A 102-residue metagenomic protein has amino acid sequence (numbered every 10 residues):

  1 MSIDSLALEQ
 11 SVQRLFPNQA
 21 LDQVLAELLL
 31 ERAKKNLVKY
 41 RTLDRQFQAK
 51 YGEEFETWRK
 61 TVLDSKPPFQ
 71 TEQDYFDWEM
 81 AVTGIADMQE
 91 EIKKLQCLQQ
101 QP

Functional and structural regions predicted by a protein language model:
S2: Accessory terminal regions of nucleic-acid processing enzymes
S5-L30: Short, charge-rich amphipathic alpha-helices with coiled-coil/heptad character
A7, L21, L37-K39, R59-V62: Hydrophobic alpha-helical segments, principally membrane-spanning helices and signal/leader peptides
R14, L21-Q23, K34, R45 (+1 more regions): Short linear motifs at secondary-structure transitions and domain/linker junctions
Q23, L30, L37, D64 (+3 more regions): Amphipathic alpha-helical coiled-coil segments with heptad-repeat character
A26, L30-Y40, D44-F47, A81-M88 (+1 more regions): Amphipathic alpha-helical coiled-coil segments
Q46-F69: Short E/K-rich amphipathic alpha-helical oligomerization segments
C97-P102: Short acidic DE-rich linear segments
